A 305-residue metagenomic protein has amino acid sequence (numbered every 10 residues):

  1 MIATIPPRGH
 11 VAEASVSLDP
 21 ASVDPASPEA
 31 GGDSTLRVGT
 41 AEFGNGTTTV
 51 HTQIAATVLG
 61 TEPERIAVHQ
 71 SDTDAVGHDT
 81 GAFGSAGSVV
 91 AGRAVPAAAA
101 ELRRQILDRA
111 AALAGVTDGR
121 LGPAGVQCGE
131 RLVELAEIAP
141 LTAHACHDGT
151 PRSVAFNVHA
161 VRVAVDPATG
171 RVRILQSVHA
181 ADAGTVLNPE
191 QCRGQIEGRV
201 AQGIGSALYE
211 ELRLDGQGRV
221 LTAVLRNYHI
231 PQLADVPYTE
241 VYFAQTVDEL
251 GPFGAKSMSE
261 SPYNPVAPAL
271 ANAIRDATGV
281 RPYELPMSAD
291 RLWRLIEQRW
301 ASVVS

Functional and structural regions predicted by a protein language model:
M1-S305: Cofactor-binding beta-sheet edge motifs in enzyme active sites
